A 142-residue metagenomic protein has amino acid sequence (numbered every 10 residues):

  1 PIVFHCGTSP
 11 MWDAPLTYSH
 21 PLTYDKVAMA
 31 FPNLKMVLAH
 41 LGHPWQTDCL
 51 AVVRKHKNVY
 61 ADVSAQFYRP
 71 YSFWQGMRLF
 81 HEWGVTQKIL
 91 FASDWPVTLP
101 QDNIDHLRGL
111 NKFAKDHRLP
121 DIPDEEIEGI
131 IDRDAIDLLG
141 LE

Functional and structural regions predicted by a protein language model:
P1-F91, R118: Catalytic pocket-lining loop regions of alpha/beta-barrel enzymes, especially the amidohydrolase/enolase/GH5 lineages
Y68, V97-T98: Acidic catalytic loop of the alpha/beta-hydrolase fold
V85-L90, L99-E142: Mid-to-C-terminal alpha-helical segments outside catalytic/metal-binding sites
